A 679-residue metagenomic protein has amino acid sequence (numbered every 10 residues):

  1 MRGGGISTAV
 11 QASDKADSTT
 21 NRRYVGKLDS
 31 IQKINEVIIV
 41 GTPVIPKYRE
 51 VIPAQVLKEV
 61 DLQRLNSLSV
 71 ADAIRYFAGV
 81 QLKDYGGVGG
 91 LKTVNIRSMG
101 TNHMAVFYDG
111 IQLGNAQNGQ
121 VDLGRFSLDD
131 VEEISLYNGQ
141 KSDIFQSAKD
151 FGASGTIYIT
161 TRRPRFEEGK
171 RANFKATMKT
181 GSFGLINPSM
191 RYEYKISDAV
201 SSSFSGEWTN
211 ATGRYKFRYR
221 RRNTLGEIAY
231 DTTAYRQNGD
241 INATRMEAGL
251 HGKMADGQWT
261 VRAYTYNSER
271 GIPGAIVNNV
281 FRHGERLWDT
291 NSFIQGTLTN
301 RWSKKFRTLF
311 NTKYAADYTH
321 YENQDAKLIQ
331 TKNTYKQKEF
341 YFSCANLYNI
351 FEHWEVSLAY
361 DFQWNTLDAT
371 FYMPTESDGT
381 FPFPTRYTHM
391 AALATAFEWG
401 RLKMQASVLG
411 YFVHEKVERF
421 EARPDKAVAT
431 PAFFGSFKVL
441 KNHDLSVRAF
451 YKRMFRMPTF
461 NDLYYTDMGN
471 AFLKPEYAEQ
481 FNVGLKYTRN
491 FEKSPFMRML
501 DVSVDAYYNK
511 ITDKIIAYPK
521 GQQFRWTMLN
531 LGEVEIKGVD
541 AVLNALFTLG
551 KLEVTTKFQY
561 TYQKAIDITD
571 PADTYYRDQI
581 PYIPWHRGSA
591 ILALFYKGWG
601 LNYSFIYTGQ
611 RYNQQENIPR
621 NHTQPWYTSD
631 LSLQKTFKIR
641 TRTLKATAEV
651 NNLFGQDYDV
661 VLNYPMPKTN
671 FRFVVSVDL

Functional and structural regions predicted by a protein language model:
R2-Q63, A71: Short, acidic, small-residue-rich periplasmic hinge/interaction motif at the N-terminus of Gram-negative outer-membrane
A71-Q112: Extracytoplasmic beta-strand/coil segments of soluble accessory domains associated with Gram-negative outer-membrane
L128-K175: A beta-strand signature from Gram-negative outer-membrane beta-barrel systems, especially the internal plug domain
G184-N210, R222-E269, W288-R307, N346-V356: Transmembrane beta-barrel wall of Gram-negative outer-membrane proteins
Y215, Q237-A243, D256-T308, T312-Y341 (+2 more regions): Flexible loop and strand-edge segments within Gram-negative outer membrane beta-barrel domains
K305, L309-Y321, L440, V447-F450 (+2 more regions): Membrane-embedded beta-barrel scaffold of Gram-negative outer-membrane proteins
F351-N365, Y372-N509: Structural signature of Gram-negative outer-membrane beta-barrels, strongest in the C-terminal barrel of TonB-dependent
R401-M404, V413, M497-K510, L529-Q615 (+2 more regions): Gram-negative outer-membrane beta-barrel transporters
